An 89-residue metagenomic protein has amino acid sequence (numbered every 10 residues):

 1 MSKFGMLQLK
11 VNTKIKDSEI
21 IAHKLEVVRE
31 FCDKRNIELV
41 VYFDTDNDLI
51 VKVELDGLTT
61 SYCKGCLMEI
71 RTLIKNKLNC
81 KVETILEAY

Functional and structural regions predicted by a protein language model:
S2-I15: Short glycine-/aliphatic-rich beta-strand segments at the starts of folded cytosolic domains
S2-K3, D46, K52, E87: Acidic interaction surfaces
G5-L7, L67-I70, L86: Extended low-polarity, hydrophobic cluster-rich segments
I15-K24, T59-G65: Short, conserved charged micro-motifs
D17-E38: Short amphipathic alpha-helix segments
K24-V27, F31, C66-L73, K77 (+1 more regions): Charge-rich, solvent-exposed alpha-helical interaction surfaces
D33-T72: Short, intrinsically disordered low-complexity segments
E38-Y42, T72-Y89: Conserved short beta-strand edge segments in small beta-sheet-based binding/regulatory domains
